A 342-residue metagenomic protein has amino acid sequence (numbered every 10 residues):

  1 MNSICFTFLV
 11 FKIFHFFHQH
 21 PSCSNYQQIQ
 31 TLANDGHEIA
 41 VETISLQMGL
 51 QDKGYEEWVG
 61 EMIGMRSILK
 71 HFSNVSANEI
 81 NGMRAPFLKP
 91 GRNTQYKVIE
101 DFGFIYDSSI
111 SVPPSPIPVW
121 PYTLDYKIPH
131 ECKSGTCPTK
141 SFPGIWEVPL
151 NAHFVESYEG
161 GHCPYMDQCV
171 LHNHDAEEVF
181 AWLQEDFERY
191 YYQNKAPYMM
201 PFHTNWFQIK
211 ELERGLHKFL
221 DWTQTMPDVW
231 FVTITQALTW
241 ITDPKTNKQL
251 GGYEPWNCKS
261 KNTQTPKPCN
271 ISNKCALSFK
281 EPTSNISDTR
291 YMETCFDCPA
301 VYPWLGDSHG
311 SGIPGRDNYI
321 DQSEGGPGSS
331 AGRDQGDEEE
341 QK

Functional and structural regions predicted by a protein language model:
N2-S3, V59-I63, A176-E185, L212-W222: Well-ordered, non-membrane alpha-helical segments in soluble/globular domains
F6-T94, F102-L124, S141-Q168, K195-N205 (+3 more regions): Metal-dependent polysaccharide deacetylase catalytic core of the NodB/CE4 family, i.e., the active-site-bearing domain
Q27-Q28, Q95-V98, G215, F219: A short acidic, amphipathic alpha-helical/loop segment
T31, V98, R189, W222-T223: Alpha-helical scaffold elements within enzyme catalytic domains, especially in hydrolases
S73-N194, K245-N285, M292-D321: Active-site-adjacent pocket scaffolds in enzyme catalytic domains
F202-E211, L216: Active-site His/acidic residue clusters
R214-K259: Extended hydrophobic/aromatic segments used for targeting, binding, or gating
P327-K342: Long, low-complexity intrinsically disordered regions of secretory-pathway proteins
